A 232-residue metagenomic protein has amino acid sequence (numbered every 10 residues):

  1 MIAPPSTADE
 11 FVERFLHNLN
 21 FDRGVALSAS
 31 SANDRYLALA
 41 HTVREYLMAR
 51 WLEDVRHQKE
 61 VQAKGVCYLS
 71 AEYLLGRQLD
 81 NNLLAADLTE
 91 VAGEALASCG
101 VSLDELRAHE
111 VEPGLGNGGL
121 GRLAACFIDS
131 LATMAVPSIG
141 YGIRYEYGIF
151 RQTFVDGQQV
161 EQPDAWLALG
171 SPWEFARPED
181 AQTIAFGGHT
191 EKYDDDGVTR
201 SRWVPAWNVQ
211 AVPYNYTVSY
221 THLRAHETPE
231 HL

Functional and structural regions predicted by a protein language model:
M1-V61, G65-V66, L74, L79-L83: Extended, charge-enriched "interface" segments that sit outside catalytic cores
G65-C67, D129-S130, A135-G140: Beta-sheet entry/capping signal
G93-E112: Residues forming anionic-ligand binding surfaces in small-molecule and nucleic-acid pockets of primarily soluble enzymes
N117, V136-Y214: Extended, regular secondary-structure scaffolds
G121, I128-D129: A conserved hydrophobic secondary-structure block that centers on an alpha-helix together with its immediately flanking
Y214, V218-Y220: Long, contiguous internal "core" modules enriched in hydrophobic/ aromatic residues
T221-E230: Conserved small/polar residues in nucleotide/adenosyl-binding loops
